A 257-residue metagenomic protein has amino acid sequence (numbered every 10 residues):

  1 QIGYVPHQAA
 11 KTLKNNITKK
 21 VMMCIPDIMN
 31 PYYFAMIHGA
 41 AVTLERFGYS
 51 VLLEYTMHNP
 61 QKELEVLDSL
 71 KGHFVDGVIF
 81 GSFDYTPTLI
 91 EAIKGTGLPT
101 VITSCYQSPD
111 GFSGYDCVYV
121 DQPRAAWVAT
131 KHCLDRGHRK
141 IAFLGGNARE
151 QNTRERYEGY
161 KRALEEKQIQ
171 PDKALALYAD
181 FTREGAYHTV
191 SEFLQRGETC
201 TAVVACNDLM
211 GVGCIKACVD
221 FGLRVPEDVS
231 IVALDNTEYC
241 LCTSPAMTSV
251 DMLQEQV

Functional and structural regions predicted by a protein language model:
Y4-G77, E158, A179: Amphipathic helical "hinge" segments at domain boundaries
L44-Y55, F143, K161-E184: Short beta-strand elements in bilobed, periplasmic/extracellular small-molecule ligand-binding domains
H58, F80-V128, I169, L209 (+1 more regions): Flexible loop/hinge segments that line or gate small-molecule binding clefts
Q61-F74, G185-T199: Short, well-structured alpha-helical segments in soluble
F74-S82, A142-L144, A176, G197-N207 (+1 more regions): Periplasmic-binding protein-like
D116-F143, R154, E158-R162, E166 (+3 more regions): Hydrophobic alpha-helical segments within soluble ligand-binding/sensing domains
T189-V257: Flexible loop/turn connectors
